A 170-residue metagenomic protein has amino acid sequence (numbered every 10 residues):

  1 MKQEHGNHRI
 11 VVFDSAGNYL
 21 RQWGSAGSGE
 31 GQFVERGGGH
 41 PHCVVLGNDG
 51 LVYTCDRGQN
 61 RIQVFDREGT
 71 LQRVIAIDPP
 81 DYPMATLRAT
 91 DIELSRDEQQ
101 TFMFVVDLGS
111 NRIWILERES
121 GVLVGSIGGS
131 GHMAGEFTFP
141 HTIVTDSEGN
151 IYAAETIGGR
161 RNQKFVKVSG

Functional and structural regions predicted by a protein language model:
M1-G170: Eukaryotic scaffold repeat domains enriched in small/polar residues
